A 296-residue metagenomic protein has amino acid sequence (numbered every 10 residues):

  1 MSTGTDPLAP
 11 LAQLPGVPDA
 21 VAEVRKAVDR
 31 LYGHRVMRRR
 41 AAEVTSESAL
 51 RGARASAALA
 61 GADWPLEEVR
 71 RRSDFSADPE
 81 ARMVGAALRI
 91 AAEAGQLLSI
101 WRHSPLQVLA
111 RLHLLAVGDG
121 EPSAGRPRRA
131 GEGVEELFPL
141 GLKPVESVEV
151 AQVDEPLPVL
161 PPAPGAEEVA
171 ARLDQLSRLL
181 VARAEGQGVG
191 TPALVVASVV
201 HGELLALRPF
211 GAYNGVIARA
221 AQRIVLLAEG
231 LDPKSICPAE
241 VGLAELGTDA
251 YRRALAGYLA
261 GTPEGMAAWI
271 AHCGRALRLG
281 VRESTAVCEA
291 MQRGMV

Functional and structural regions predicted by a protein language model:
M1-V296: FIC/Doc superfamily catalytic core
